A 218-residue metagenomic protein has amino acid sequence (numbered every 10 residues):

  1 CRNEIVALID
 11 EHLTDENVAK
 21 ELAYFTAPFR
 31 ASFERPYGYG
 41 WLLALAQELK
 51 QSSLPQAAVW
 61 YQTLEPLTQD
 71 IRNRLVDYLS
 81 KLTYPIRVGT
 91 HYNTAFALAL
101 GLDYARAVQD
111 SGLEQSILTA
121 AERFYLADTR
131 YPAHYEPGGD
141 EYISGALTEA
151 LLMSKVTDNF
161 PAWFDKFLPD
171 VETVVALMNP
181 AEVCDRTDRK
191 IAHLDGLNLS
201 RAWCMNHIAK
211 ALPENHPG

Functional and structural regions predicted by a protein language model:
C1-A105: Extended ligand-binding groove/face enriched in aromatic
V108-G112, S116-G218: Long, repeat-rich segments with strong aromatic
